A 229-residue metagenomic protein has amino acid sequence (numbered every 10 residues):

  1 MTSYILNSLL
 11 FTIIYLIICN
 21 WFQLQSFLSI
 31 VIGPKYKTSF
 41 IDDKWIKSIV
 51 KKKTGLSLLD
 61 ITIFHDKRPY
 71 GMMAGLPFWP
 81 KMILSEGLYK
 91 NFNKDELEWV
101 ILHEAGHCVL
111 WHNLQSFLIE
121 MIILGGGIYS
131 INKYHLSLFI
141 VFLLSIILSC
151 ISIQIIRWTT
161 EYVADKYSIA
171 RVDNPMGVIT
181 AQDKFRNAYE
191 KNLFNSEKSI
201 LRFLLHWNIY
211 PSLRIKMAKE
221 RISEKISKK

Functional and structural regions predicted by a protein language model:
M1-I14, N132-I146: Hydrophobic alpha-helical transmembrane segments
M1-Q25, F117, M121: N-terminal extramembrane/targeting module of integral membrane proteins
I13, I18, Y129-S130, I156: Residue-level signal for alpha-helical transmembrane segments in multi-pass membrane proteins
I18-F117, Q154-K229: Polar-ligand-bearing catalytic/cofactor-coordination segments of membrane-embedded or membrane-tethered inner-membrane
A105, Y129, C150-I151: Alpha-helical transmembrane segments of multipass membrane proteins
I119-S130: Canonical alpha-helical transmembrane segments of integral membrane proteins
L143-R157: Hydrophobic alpha-helical transmembrane segments of polytopic membrane proteins
